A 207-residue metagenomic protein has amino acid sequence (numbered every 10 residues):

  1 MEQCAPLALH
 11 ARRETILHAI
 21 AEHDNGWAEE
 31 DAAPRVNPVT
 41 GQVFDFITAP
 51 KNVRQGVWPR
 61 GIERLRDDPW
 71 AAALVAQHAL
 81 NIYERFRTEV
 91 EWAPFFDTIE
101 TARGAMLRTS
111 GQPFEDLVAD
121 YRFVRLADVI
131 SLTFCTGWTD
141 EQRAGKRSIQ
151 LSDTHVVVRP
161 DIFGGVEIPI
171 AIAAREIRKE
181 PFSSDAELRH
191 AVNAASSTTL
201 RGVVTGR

Functional and structural regions predicted by a protein language model:
M1-C4: An active-site-proximal "capping" alpha-helix that borders the catalytic cofactor pocket
A8-A11: Cation-handling catalytic/transport regions enriched in His/Asp/Glu
R13-T136: Divalent metal-dependent catalytic cores for phosphoryl transfer on phosphate-bearing substrates
V90-R207: Non-catalytic terminal regions of proteins
